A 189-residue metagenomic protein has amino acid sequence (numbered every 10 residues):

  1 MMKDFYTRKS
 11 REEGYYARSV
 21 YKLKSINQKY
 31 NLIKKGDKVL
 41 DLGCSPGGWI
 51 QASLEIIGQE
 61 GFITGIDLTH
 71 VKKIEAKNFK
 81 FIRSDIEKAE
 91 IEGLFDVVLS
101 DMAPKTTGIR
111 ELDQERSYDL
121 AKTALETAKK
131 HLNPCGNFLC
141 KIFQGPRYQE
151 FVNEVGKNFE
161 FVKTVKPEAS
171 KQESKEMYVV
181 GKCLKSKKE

Functional and structural regions predicted by a protein language model:
M1-K35: Class I SAM-dependent methyltransferase Rossmann-like catalytic core, especially the SAM/SAH-binding loop
K35-S45: Conserved class I S-adenosyl-L-methionine
P46-G58: Conserved SAM-binding loop of SAM-dependent methyltransferases across substrates and taxa, primarily the Class I
Q59-E60, H131-N137: Short glycine-dipeptide loop
I66-T107: S-adenosyl-L-methionine
T106-S117: Glycine/threonine-rich flexible loop motifs
Y118-P134: A short glycine-rich, Lys/Arg-flanked "PGG" loop and its adjoining helix->strand segment in the class I
G145-E189: Class I S-adenosyl-L-methionine
